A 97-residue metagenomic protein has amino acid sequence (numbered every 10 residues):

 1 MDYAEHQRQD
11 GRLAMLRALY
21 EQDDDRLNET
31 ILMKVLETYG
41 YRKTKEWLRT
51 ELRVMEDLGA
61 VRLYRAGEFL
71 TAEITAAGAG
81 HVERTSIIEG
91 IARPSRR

Functional and structural regions predicted by a protein language model:
M1-R26: Short alpha-helical segments that sit at the start of domains
A14, A18-E21, K34-V35, R42 (+1 more regions): Exposed, interaction-prone assembly regions rather than primary DNA-binding/catalytic cores
D25-L36: Short acidic, hydrophobic short linear motifs in intrinsically disordered regions
K34, T50, G80: DNA-binding alpha-helical recognition surfaces that contact promoter or target DNA
R42-D57: Short amphipathic alpha-helical interaction segments
E56-A66: A short, conserved structural fragment
E68-I74: Minor-groove-contacting beta-hairpin "wing" of winged helix-turn-helix DNA-binding domains
A76-R97: Short, amphipathic alpha-helical interaction segments positioned at domain boundaries
